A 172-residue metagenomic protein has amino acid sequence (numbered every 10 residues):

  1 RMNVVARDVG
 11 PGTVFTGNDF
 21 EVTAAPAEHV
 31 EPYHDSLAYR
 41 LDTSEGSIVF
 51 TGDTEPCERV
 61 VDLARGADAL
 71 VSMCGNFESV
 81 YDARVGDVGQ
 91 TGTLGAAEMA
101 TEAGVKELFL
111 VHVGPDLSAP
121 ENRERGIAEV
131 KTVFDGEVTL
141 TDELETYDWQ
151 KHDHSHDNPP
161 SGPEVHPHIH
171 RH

Functional and structural regions predicted by a protein language model:
M2-D62, E143-H172: Core dinuclear metal-dependent hydrolase active-site scaffold
A38, E45-S47, E55-E145: Cap/insert and terminal regions of metallo-dependent hydrolase folds
